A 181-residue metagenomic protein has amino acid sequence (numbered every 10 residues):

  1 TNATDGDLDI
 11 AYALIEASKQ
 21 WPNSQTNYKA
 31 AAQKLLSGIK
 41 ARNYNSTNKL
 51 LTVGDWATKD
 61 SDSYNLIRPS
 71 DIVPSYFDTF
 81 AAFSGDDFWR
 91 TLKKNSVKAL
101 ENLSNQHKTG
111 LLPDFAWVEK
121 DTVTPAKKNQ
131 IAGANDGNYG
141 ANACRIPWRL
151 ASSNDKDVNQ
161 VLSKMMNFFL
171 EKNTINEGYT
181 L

Functional and structural regions predicted by a protein language model:
N2-S18: Aromatic-rich carbohydrate-recognition surfaces in CAZymes
T4-D5, N23-L181: Extended ligand-binding clefts on enzyme/binding-domain cores
